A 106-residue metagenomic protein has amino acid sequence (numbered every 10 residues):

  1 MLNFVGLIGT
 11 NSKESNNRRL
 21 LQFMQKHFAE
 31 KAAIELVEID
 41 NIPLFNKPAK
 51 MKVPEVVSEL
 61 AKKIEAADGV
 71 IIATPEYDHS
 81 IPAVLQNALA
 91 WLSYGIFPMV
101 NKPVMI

Functional and structural regions predicted by a protein language model:
L2-K31: N-terminal beta1-alpha1 ligand-phosphate binding loop
G9-S12, N41, I96: Short, glycine/serine-rich, charged loops/turns that create anion-binding and catalytic segments at active sites
K13-N16, F45, S80-I81: Secondary-structure boundary/capping motif
K31-N41: Short beta-strand elements in bilobed, periplasmic/extracellular small-molecule ligand-binding domains
I39-E55: N-terminal beta-loop-helix "entrance" segment that forms/cooperates in small-molecule cofactor or anionic ligand
V53-I106: Helix-loop-strand module that forms the ligand-binding subsite of alpha/beta enzymes
